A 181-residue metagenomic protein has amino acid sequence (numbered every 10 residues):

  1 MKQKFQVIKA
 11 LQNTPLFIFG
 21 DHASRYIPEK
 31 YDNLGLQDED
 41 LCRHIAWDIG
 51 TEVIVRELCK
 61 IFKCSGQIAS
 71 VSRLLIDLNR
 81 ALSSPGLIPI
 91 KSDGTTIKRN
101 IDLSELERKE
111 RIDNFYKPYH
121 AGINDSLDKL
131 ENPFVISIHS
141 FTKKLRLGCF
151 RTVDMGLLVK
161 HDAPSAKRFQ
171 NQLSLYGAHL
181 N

Functional and structural regions predicted by a protein language model:
M1-V135, S140-N181: N-terminal catalytic or cofactor-binding beta/alpha core of small enzyme domains
